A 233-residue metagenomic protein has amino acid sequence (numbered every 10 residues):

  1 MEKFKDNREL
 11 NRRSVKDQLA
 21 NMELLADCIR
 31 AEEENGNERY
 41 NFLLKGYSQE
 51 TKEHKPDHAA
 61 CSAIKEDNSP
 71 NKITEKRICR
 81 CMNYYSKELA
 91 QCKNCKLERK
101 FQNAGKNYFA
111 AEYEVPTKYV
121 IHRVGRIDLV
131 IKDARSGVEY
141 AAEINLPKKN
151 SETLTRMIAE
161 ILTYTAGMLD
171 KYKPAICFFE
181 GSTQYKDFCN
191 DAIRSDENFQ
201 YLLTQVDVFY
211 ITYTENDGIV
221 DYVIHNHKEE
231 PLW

Functional and structural regions predicted by a protein language model:
M1-W233: Charged, terminal alpha-helix-loop-beta segments that serve as non-catalytic nucleic-acid engagement and/or assembly
